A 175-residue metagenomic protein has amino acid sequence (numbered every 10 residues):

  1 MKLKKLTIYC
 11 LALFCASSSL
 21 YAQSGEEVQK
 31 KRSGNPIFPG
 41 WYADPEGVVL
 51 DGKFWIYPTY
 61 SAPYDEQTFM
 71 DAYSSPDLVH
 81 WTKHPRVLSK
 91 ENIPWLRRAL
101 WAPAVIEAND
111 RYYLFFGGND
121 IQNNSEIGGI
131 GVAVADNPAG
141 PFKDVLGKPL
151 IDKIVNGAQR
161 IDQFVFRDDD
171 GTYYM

Functional and structural regions predicted by a protein language model:
M1-G25: Bacterial Sec-dependent N-terminal signal peptides
A22-M175: Carbohydrate-active catalytic/glycan-binding domains of CAZyme proteins, especially the secreted or lumenal ectodomains
